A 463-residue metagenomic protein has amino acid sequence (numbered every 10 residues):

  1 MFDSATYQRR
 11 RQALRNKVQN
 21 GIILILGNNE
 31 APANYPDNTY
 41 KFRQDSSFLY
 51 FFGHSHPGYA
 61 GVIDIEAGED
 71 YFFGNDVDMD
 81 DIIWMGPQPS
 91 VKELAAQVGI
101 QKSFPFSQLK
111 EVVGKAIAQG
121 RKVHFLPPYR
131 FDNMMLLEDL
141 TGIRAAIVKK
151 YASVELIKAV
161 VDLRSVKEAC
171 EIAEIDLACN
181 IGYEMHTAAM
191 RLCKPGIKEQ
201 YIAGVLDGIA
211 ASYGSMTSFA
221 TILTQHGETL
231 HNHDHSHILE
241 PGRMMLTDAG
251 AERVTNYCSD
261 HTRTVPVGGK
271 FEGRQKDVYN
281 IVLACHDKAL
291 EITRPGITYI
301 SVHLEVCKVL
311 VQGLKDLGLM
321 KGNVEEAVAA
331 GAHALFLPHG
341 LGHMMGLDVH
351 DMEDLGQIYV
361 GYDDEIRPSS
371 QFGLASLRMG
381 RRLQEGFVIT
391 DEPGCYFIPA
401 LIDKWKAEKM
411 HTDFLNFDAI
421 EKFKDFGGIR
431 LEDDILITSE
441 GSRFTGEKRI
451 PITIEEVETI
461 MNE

Functional and structural regions predicted by a protein language model:
M1-E463: Active-site neighborhoods and metal-handling regions in enzymes and metal-associated proteins
